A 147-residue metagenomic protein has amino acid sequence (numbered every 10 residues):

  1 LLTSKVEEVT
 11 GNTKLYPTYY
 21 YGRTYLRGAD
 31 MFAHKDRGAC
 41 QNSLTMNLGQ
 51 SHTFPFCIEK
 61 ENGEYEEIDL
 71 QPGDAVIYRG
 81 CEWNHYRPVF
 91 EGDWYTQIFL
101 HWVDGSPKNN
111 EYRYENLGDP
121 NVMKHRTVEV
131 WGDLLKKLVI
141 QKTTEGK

Functional and structural regions predicted by a protein language model:
L1-Y21, Y25, A33-K35: Signature of the catalytic double-stranded beta-helix
E8-K14, Q50-H52, D93: Secondary-structure boundary elements
R27-Y86, W94-I98, V103-L117: Catalytic core of non-heme Fe(II) oxygenases with the double-stranded beta-helix
D93-K147: Double-stranded beta-helix
